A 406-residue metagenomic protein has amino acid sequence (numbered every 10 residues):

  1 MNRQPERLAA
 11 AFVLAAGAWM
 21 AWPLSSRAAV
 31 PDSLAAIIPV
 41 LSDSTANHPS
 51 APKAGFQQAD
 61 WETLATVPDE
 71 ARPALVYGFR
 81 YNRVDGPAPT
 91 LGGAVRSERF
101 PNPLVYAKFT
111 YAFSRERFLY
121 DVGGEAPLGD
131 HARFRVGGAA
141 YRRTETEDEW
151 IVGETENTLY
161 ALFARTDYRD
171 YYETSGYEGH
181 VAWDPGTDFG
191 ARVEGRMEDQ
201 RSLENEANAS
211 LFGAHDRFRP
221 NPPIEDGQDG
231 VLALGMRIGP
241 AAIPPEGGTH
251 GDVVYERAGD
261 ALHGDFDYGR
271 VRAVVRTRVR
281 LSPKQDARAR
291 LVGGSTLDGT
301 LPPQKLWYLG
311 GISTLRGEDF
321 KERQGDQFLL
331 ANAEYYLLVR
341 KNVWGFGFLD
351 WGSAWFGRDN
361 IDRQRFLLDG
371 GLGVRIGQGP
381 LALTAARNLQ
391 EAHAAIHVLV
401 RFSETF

Functional and structural regions predicted by a protein language model:
N2-A11: Bacterial N-terminal signal peptides that target proteins for export
A10-P23: Bacterial N-terminal signal peptides
L24-V67: N-terminal periplasmic/intermembrane-space "pro-region" immediately following the signal or transit peptide
A54-A59, T66-V67, R135-H180, S210-R340 (+1 more regions): C-terminal outer-membrane beta-barrel translocator/porin domains of Gram-negative envelope proteins and their
E70-Y81, G92, S97, P101-A126 (+7 more regions): Transmembrane beta-strand segments that form the barrel wall of outer-membrane beta-barrel proteins
Y81-D85, Y111-E116, P127-L128, R169-E173 (+5 more regions): Replace "Gram-negative outer membrane beta-barrel proteins" with "bacterial and organellar outer membrane beta-barrel
P87-P89, P101-V105, F118, D130-V136 (+10 more regions): Outer-envelope beta-barrel architecture signal
L234-M236, G371-P380, A394-F406: Outer-membrane beta-barrel "beta-signal"
